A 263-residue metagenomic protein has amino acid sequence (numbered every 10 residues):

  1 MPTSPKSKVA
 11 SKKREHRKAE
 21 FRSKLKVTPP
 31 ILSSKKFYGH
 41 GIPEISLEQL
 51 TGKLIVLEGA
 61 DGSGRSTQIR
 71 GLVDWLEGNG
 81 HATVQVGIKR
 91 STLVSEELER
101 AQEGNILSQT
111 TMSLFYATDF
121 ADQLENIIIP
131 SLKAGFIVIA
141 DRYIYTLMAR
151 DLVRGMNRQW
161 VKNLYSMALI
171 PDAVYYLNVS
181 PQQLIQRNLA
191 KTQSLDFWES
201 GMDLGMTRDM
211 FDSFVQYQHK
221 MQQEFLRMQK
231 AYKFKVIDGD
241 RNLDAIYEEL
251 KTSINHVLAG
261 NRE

Functional and structural regions predicted by a protein language model:
P2-E48, V73, L189-E263: NTP-dependent small-molecule kinase module
L47-D74: Walker A (P-loop) phosphate-binding motif
L54-L57, I137, V174: Hydrophobic "anchor" residues on beta-strands that sit immediately upstream of conserved functional sites
E58, L177, G239: Catalytic metal- and UDP-sugar-binding loop of GT-A-like glycosyltransferases, i.e., residues flanking the conserved
N79-L169: ATP-dependent small-molecule kinase phosphotransfer cores that center on conserved nucleotide phosphate-binding segments
V84, A173, K235-I237: Structural signal for short hydrophobic segments within the conserved structured cores of catalytic domains across
R90-T92, I144-Y145, V179-I185, L243: Conserved nucleotide-binding/hydrolysis micro-motifs of P-loop NTPases
L147-K220: A glycine- and Lys/Arg-enriched "phosphate-lid" helix/loop adjacent to the NTP-binding pocket of small-molecule kinases
